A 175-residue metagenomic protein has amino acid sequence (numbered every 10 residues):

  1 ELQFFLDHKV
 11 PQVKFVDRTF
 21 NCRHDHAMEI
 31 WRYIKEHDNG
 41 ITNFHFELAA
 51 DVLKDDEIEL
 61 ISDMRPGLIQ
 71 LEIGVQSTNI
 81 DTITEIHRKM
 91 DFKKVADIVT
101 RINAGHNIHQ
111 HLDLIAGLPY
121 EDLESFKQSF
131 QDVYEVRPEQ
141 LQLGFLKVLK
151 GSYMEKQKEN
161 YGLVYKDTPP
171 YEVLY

Functional and structural regions predicted by a protein language model:
E1-H111, A116-L118: Conserved SAM/AdoMet-binding glycine-rich loop
H24-D25, D81-I86, A116-E124, V136-Y175: Flexible glycine/acidic-rich beta-alpha junction loops that bind and position SAM and/or redox cofactors in anaerobic
W31-Y33, S129, K158-G162: Short, hinge-like loop/turn segments at secondary-structure boundaries
D55-I61, P119-R137: Catalytic cores of alpha/beta
